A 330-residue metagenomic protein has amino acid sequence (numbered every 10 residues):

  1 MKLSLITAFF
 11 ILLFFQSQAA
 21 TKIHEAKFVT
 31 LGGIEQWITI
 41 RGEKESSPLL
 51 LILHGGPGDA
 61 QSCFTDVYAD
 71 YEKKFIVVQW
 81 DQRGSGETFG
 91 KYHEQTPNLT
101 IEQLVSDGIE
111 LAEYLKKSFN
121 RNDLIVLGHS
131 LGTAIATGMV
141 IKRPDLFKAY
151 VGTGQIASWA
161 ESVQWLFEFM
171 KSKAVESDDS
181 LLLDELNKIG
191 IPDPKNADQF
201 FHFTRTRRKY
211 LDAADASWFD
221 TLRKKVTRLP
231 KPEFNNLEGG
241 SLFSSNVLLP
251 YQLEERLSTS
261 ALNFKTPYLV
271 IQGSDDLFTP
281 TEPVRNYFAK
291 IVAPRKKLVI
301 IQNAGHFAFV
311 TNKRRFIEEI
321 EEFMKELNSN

Functional and structural regions predicted by a protein language model:
G58-A69: The serine-hydrolase catalytic nucleophile loop
E72-G90: Conserved alpha/beta-hydrolase
Q103-D123: Conserved acidic catalytic loop of the alpha/beta-hydrolase fold
T133-P144: Short glycine-enriched nucleophile-adjacent loop and the immediately C-terminal alpha-helix near the catalytic center
K148-P192: A catalytic-pocket lid/entrance helix-loop region that shapes and gates access to the active site across common
S177-T259, T266: Alpha/beta-hydrolase
F264, V270-Q272, D276: Short beta-strand/loop motif that positions the catalytic acidic residue of the alpha/beta-hydrolase fold
A304-K313, I317: Catalytic histidine-centered segment of alpha/beta-hydrolase-like enzymes
